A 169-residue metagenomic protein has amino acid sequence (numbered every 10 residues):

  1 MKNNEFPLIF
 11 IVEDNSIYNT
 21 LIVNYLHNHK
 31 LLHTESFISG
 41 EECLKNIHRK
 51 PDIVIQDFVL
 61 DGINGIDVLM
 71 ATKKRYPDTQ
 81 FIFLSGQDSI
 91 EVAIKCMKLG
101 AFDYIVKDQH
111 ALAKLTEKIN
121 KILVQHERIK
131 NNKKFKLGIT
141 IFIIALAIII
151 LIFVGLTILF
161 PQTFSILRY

Functional and structural regions predicted by a protein language model:
E5-Y18, I22-L26, G40, I53-V54: Conserved acidic segment of CheY-like receiver
S36-I53: Acidic, metal-coordinating helix/loop segments flanking the phosphotransfer/catalytic sites of two-component signaling
S39, N64-D67, D88: Acidic catalytic/metal-coordinating carboxylates
D57, S85: Active-site residues of response regulator receiver
N64-D78: Short amphipathic alpha-helix used as the core "switch/output" element in two-component signaling
F102-D103: Primary mode marks residue(s) on the alpha4-beta5-alpha5 output face of response regulator receiver
K114-H126: Receiver (REC) domain switch/output surface
N131-Y169: C-terminal single-pass membrane-anchor helix
